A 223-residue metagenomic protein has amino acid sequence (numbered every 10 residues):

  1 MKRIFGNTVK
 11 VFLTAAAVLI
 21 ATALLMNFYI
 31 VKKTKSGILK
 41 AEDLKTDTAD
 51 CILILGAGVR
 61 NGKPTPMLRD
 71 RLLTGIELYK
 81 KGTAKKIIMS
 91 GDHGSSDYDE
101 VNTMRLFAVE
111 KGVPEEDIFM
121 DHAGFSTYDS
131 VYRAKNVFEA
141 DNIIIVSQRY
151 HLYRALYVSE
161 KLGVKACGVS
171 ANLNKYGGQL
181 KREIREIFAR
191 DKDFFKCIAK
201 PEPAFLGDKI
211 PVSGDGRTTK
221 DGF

Functional and structural regions predicted by a protein language model:
M1-V9, T83, G216-F223: Short, Lys/Arg-enriched, disordered terminal segments
K2-D43: N-terminal type II signal-anchor transmembrane helix that functions as the membrane-insertion/stop-transfer segment
M26-I184: A structural signal for short, hydrophobic/glycine-enriched beta-strand patches
S95-E100, C167, A189-K196, S213-T218: A general structural signal for short secondary-structure boundary/capping elements
E183-F205: A transmembrane-helix-recognition feature enriched in membrane-embedded lipid enzymes and envelope glyco-/phospholipid
P201-F223: Short linear elements at protein peripheries
